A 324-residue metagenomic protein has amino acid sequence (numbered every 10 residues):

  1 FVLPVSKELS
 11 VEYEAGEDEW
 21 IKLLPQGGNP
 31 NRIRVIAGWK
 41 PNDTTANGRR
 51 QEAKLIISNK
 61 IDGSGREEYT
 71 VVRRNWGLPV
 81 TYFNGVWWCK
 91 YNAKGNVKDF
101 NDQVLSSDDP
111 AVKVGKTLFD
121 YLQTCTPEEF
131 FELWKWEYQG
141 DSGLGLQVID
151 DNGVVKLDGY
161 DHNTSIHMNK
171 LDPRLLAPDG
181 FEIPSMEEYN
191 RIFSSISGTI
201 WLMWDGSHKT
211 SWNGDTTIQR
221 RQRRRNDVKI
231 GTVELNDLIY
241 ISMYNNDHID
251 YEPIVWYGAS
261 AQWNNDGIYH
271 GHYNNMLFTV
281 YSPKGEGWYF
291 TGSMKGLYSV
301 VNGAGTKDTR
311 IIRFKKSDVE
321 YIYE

Functional and structural regions predicted by a protein language model:
F1-K22: Extended low-complexity, serine/threonine- and proline-enriched intrinsically disordered segments
A15-G16, K22-E324: Conserved positions within compact, well-structured domain cores
